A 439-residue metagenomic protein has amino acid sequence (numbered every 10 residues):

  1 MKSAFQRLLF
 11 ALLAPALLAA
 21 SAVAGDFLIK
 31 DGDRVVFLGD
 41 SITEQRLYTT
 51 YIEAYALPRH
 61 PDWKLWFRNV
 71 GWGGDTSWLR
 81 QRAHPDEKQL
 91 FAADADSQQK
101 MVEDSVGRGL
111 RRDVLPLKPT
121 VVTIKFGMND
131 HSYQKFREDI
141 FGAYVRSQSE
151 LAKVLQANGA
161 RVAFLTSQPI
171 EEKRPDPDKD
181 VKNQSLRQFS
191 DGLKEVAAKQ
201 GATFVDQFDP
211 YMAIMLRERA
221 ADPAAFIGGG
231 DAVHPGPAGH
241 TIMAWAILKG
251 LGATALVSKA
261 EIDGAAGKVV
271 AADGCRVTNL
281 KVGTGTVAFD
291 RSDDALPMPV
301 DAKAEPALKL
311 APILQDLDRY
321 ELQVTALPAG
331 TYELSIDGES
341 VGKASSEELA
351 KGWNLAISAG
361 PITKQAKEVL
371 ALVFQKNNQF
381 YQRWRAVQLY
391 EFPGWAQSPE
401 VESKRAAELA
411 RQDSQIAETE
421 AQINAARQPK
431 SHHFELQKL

Functional and structural regions predicted by a protein language model:
M1-Q6: N-terminal secretory signal peptides that target proteins for export/translocation
L8-A20: Bacterial N-terminal signal peptides
A19-L28: Bacterial Sec-dependent signal peptides at the C-terminal "C-region" and cleavage site
L28-D31, T50-R68, W72-L439: Alpha-helical cap/lid subdomain in secreted, periplasmic, or secretory-pathway luminal O-acyl-processing enzymes
T43: Short active-site segment of divalent metal-dependent hydrolases/proteases that encodes the spacing between
